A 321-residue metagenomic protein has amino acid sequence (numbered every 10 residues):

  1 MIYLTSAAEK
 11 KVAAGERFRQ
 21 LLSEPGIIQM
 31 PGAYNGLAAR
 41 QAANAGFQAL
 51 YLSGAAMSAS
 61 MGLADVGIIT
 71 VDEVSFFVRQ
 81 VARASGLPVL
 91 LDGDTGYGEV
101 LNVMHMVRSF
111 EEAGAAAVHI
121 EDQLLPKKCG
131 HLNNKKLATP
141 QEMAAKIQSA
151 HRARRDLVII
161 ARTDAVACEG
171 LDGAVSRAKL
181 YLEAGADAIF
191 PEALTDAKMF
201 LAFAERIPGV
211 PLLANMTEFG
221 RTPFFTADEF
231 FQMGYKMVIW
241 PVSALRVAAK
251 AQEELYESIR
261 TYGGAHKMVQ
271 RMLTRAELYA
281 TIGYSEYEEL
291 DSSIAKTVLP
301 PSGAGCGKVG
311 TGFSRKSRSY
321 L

Functional and structural regions predicted by a protein language model:
I2-V12, F18, L245-C306, L321: Extended, intrinsically disordered, low-complexity segments
I2-W240, V247-K250, E257, T297-S302: Alpha/beta enzyme core
